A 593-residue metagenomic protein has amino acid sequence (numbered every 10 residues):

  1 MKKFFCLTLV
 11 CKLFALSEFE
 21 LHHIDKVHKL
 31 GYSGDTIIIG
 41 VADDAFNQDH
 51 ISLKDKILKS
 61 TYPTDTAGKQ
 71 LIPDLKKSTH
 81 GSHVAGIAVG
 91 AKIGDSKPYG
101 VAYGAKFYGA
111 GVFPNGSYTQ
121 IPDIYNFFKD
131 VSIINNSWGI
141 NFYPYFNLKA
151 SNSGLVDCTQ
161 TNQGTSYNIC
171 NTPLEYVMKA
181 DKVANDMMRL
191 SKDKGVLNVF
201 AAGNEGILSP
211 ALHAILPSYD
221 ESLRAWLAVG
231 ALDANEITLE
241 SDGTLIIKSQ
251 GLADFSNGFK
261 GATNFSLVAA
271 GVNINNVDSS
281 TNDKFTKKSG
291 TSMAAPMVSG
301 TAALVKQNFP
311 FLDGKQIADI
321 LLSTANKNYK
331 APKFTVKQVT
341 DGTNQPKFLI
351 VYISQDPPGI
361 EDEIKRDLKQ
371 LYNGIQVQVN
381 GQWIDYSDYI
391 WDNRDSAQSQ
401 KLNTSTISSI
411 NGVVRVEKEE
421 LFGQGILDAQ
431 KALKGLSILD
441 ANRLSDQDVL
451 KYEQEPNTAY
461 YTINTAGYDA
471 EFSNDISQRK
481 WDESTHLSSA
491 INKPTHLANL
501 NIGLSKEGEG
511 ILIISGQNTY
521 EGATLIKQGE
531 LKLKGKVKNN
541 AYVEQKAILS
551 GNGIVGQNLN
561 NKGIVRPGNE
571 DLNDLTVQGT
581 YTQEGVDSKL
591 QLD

Functional and structural regions predicted by a protein language model:
M1-S17: Classical Sec-dependent N-terminal signal peptides that target proteins to the secretory pathway
L16, D25-T61, D65-T119, K129-S132 (+5 more regions): Subtilisin-like serine protease catalytic core
H28, S33-D35, T79, A91-D95 (+3 more regions): Substrate-binding/access-modulating region of protease and related hydrolase catalytic domains
D43, I51, P217-A303, Q307: Extracellular S/T/G-rich loop segment that most often corresponds to the catalytic His/Ser-adjacent loop
D44-Q48, I93-G94, F113-G116, W138-Y143 (+6 more regions): Solvent-exposed loop/turn segments at secondary-structure junctions within structured extracellular/periplasmic domains
I87-A88, I93, A110-V112, L267 (+3 more regions): Hydrolase catalytic cores
T291, M297, Q447-N539: Extracellular repeat-rich scaffold modules on cell surfaces
I548-D593: Extracellular beta-strand/loop-rich repeat segments of large surface/secreted proteins
